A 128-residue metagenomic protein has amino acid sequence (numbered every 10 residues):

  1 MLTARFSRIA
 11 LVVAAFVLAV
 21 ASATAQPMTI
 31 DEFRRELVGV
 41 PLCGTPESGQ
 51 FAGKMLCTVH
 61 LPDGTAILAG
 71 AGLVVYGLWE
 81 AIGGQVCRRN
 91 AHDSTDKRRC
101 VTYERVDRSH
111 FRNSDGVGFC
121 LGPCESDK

Functional and structural regions predicted by a protein language model:
L2-L11, S22-K128: Lipid interaction determinants
A14-V17: Repetitive helical segments and hydrophobic/amphipathic motifs
